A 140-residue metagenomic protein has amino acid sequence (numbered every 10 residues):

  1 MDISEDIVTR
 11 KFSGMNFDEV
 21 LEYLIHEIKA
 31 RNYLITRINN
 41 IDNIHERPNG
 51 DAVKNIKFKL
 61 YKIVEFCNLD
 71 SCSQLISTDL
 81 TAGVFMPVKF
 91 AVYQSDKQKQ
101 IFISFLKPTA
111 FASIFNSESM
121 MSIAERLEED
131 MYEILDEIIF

Functional and structural regions predicted by a protein language model:
M1-N32: Terminal, regulation- and interaction-focused segments at domain boundaries
D2, I56-F58, S95-K97: Short, ordered beta-strand-loop transition motifs
I7, I63-Q100: Short, internal acidic amphipathic alpha-helical interface segments that mediate docking to partner proteins
V20, L24, S71-C72, L127: Amphipathic alpha-helical interface surfaces
H26-D79: Ser/Thr-rich, low-complexity intrinsically disordered terminal regions
F90-S117: Beta-strand/loop substructures that line and gate deep hydrophobic ligand-binding cavities in soluble
S104, S113-F140: Well-ordered alpha/beta subsegment
